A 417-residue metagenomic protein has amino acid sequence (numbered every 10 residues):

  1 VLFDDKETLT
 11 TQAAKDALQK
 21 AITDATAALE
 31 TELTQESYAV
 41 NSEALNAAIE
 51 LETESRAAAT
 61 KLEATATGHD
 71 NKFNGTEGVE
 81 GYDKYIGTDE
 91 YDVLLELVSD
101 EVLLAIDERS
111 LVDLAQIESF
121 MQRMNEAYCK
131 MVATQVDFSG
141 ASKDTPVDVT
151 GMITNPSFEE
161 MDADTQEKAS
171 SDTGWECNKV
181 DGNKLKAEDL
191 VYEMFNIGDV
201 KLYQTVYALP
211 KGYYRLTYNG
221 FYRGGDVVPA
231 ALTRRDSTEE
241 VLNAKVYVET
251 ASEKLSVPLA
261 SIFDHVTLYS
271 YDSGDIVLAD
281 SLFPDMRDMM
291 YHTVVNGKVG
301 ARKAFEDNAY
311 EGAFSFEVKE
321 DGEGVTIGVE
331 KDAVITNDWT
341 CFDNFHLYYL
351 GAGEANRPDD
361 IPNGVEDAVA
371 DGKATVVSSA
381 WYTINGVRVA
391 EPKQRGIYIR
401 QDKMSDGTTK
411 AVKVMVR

Functional and structural regions predicted by a protein language model:
V1-V147, G151, P358-I361: Beta-rich interaction/scaffold domains
T154-F195: Extracellular glycan-recognition surfaces and repeat-rich motifs
F158, V200-T233, G312-E320, F345: Extra-cytoplasmic beta-strand recognition segments
K168-S171, V200-L202, T217, F221-V257: Beta-strand acidic-aromatic groove motif in beta-rich domains, primarily in extracellular
E188-K201, R302-D307: Extracellular beta-rich ligand/substrate-recognition surface
A251-D321: Extracellular carbohydrate recognition and processing domains and analogous Trp-centered ligand-binding platforms
A301-A304, G328-D338: Short beta-strand-plus-loop segments that form exposed binding edges in beta-rich domains
I361-R417: C-terminal outer-membrane/trafficking sorting elements
